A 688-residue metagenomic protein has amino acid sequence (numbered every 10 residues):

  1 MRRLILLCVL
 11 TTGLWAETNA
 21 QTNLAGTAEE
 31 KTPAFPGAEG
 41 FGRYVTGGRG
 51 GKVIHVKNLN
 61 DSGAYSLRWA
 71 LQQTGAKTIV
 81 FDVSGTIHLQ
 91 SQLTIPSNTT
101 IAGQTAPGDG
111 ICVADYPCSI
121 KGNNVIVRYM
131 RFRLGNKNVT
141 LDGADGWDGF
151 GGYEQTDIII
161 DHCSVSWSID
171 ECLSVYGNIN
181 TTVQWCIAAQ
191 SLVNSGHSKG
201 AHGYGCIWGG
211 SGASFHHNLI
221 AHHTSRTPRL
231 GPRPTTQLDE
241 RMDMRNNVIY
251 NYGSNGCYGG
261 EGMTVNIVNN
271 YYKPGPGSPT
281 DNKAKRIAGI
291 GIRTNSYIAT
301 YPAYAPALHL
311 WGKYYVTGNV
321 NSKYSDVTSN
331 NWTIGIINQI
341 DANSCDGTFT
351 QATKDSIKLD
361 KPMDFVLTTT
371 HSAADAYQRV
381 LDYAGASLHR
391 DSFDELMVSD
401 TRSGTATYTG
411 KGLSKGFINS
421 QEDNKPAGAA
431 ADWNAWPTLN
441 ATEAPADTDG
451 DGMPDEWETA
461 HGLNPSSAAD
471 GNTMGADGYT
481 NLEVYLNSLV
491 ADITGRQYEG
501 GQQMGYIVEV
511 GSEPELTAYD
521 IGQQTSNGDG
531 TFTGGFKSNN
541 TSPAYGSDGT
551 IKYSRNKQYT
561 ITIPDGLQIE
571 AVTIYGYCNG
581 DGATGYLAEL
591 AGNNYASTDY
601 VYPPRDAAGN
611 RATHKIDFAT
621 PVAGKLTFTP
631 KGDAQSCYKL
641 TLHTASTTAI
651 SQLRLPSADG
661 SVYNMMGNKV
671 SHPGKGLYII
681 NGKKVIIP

Functional and structural regions predicted by a protein language model:
P33-I79, N664-V670: Acidic Gly/Asp/Thr-rich repetitive segments characteristic of extracellular carbohydrate-active and adhesion proteins
I79, I101-G103, V125-V127, I158-D161 (+6 more regions): All-beta strand scaffolds that present successive hydrophobic residues in beta-strands
H88-G212: Right-handed parallel beta-helix
R241, R245-A429: Extracellular beta-rich repeat passengers
A430-M504: Extracellular calcium-associated, cysteine-rich motifs in secreted modular proteins
G546-G566, R611-I616, S636-Y638: Short beta-strands within extracellular/lumenal beta-sheet-rich domains
C578-A596: Short, surface-exposed beta-strand/strand-loop-strand elements in extracellular ectodomains
T644-M666: Residue-level detector of functionally pivotal "anchor" positions at catalytic/ligand-binding pockets or at interdomain
